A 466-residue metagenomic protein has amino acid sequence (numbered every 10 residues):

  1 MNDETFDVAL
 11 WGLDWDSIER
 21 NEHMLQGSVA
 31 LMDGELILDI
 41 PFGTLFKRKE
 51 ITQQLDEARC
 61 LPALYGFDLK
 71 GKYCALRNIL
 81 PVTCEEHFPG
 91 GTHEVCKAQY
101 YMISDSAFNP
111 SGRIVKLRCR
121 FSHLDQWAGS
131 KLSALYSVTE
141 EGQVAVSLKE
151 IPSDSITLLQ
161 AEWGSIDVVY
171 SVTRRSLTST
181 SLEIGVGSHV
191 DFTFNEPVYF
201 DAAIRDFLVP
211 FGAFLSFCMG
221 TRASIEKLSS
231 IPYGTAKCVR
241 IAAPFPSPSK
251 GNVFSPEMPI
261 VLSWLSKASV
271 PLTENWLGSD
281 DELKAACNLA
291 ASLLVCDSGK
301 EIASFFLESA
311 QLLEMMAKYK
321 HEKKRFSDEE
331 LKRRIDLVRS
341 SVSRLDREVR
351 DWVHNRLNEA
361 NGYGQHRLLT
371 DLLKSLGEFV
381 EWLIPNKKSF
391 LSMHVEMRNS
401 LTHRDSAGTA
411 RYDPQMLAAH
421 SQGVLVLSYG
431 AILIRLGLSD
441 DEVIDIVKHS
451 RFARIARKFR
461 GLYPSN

Functional and structural regions predicted by a protein language model:
N2-N288, S298-K300, P414-K458: Charged, non-catalytic interaction/linker regions at domain boundaries that couple catalytic cores to substrate
K250-N466: Amphipathic, oligomerization/interface secondary-structure segments
